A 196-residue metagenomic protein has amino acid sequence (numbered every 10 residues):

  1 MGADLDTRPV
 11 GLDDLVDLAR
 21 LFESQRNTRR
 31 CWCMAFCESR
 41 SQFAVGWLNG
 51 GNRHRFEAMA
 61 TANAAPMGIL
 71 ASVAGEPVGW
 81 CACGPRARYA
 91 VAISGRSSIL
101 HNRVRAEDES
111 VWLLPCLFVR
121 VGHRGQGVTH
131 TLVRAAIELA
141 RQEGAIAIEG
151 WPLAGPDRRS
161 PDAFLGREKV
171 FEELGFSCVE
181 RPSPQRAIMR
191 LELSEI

Functional and structural regions predicted by a protein language model:
M1-R40, G46: Conserved N-terminal entry element of GNAT/NAT acetyltransferase domains
L18, P66-C81: Conserved beta-hairpin
L21-T28, C81-A92, E138-A140: Short, solvent-exposed beta-strand-terminating loops
W32-P66: Active-site rim helix/loop that mediates acceptor-substrate recognition in acyltransferases
M59-N63, P77-R120, R124, R158-L165: Conserved acyl-donor/pantetheine-binding loop and adjacent beta-alpha core of acyl/acetyltransferases and related
S110-L114, A140-P161: Conserved GNAT acetyl-CoA-binding A-motif
L114-V119, G125-Q142: Conserved acetyl-CoA-binding loop-helix of GNAT-fold acetyltransferases
P161-L174, V179-I196: C-terminal "cap" of GNAT-fold acetyltransferases
